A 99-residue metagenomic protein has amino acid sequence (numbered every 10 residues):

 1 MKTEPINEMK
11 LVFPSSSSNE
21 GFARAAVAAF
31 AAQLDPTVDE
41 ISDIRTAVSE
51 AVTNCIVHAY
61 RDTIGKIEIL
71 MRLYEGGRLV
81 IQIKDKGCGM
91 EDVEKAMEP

Functional and structural regions predicted by a protein language model:
M1-K10, E40, C55-P99: Conserved beta-strand-loop-beta-strand hairpin that lines the nucleotide-binding pocket of ATP/GTP-utilizing enzymes
K10-F22: STAS-typified acidic loop motif
S17, A26, R45, I64 (+1 more regions): Solvent-exposed, flexible loop/coil residues
G21-S49: Conserved short strand/loop->alpha-helix "switch" segment adjacent to the catalytic nucleotide/phosphoryl-transfer site
E50-N54: Conserved polar catalytic motif of the HATPase_c/GHKL fold
